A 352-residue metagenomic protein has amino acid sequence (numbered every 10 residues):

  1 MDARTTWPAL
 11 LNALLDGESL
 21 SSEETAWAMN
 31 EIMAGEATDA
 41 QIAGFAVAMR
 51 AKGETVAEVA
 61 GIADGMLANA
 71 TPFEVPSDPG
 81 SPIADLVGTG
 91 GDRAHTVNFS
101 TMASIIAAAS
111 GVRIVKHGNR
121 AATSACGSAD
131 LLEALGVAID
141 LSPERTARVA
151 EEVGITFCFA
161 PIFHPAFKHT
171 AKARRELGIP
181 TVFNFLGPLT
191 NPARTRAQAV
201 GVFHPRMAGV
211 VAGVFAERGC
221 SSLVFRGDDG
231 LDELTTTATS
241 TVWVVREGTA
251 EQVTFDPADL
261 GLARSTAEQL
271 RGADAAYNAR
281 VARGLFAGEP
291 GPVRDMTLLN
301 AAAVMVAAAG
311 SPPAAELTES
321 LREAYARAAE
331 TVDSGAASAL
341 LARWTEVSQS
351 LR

Functional and structural regions predicted by a protein language model:
D2-A9, A13, L20, A68-T71 (+5 more regions): Glycine-rich anion-binding loops and their surrounding alpha/beta cores
D2-T5, N12-A60, L67-V75, M296 (+1 more regions): N-terminal glycine-rich anion-binding loops that anchor highly charged ligand groups
I32, R50-G53, G90-A94, A121-T123 (+2 more regions): Short, small-residue-enriched loops and turns at beta-alpha junctions that line or gate enzyme active sites
Q41-I42, I114-H117, V224-F225: Short beta-strand segments at enzyme active-site cores
G53-G118: Active-site cofactor/substrate anionic-group-binding motifs, chiefly glycine- and Lys/Arg-rich phosphate-binding loops
D92-S104, H117, T123-C126, F167 (+2 more regions): Short glycine/serine/threonine-rich phosphate/pyrophosphate-binding segments that cradle anionic phosphate groups
A121-V137: Active-site-proximal loop->helix
